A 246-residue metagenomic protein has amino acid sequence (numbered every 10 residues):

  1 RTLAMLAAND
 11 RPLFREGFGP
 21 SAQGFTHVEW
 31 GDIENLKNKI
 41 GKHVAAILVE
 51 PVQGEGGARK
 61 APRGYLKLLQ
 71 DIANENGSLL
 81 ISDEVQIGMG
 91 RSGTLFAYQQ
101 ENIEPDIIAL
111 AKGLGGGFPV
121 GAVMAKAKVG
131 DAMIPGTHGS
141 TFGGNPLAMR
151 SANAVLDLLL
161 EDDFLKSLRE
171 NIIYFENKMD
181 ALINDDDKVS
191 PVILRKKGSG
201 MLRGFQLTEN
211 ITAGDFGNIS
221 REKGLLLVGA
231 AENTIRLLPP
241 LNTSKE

Functional and structural regions predicted by a protein language model:
R1-E246: Conserved N-terminal phosphate-binding loop of PLP-dependent enzymes in the Aspartate aminotransferase
